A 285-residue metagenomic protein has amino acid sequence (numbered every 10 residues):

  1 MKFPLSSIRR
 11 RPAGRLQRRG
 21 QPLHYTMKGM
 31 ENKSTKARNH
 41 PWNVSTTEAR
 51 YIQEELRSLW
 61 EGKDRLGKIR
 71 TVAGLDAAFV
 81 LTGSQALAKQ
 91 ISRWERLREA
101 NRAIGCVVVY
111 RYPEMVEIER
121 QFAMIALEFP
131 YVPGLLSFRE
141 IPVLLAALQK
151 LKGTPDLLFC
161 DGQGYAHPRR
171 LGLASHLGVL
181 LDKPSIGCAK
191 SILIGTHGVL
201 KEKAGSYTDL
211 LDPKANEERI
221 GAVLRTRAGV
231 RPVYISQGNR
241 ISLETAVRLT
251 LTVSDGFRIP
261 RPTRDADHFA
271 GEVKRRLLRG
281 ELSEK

Functional and structural regions predicted by a protein language model:
I8-R9, H24-T26: Short terminal hydrophobic/aromatic SLiMs and anchors at protein ends
G14-L23: Short, low-complexity intrinsically disordered segments enriched in A/P/G/S/L with frequent Arg, especially at protein
K36-P41, S45-I52, L56-W60, I141 (+1 more regions): C-terminal binding/interaction regions
H40, A126-P155, V233-Q237: Extended, non-globular alpha-helical segments
R70-Q85, K89-E95: Two-metal-ion RNase H-like nuclease active-site motif
A86-E114: Acidic, metal-ligating active-site segments
P142-L177, L181-K183: Catalytic-site beta-strand/loop segments enriched in glycine and acidic/polar residues
H167-I220: A contiguous pocket-lining binding segment that forms or flanks enzyme active sites
